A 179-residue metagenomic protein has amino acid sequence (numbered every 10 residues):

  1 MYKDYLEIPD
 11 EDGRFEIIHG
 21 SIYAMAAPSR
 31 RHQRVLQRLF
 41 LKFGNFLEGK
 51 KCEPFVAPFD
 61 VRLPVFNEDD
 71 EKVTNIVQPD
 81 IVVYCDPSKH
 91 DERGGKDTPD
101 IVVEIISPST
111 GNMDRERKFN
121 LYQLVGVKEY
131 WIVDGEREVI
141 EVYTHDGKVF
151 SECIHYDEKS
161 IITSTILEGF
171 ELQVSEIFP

Functional and structural regions predicted by a protein language model:
M1-P179: Gly/Pro/Ser/Thr-rich low-complexity, intrinsically disordered segments predominantly at protein N-termini
